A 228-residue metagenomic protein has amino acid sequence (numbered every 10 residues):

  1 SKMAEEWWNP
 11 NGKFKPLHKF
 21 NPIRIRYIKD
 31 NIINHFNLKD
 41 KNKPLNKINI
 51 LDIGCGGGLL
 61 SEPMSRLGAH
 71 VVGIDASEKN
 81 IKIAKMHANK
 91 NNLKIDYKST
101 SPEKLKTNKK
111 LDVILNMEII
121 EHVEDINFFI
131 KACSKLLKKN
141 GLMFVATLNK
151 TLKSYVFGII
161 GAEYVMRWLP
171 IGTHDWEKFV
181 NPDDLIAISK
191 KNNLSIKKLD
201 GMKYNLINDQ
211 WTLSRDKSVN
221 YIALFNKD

Functional and structural regions predicted by a protein language model:
S1-F14: N-terminal, positively charged/glycine-rich alpha-helical extensions of SAM-dependent methyltransferases
H18-N46: Conserved alpha-helix/loop element of class I SAM-dependent methyltransferases that forms part of the SAM/SAH-binding
H35, K39-K153, P182-L185, A223-F225: Conserved SAM-binding loop
D96-K98, K197-D200: General small-molecule cofactor/ligand-binding pocket signal
T147, R167-D184: Acceptor-substrate binding/catalytic loop of class I
S154-Y164: Short, flexible, mixed-charge acidic loops at enzyme active sites
E177-N193, L199: Short alpha-helix
Q210-D228: Core SAM-dependent methyltransferase catalytic element
